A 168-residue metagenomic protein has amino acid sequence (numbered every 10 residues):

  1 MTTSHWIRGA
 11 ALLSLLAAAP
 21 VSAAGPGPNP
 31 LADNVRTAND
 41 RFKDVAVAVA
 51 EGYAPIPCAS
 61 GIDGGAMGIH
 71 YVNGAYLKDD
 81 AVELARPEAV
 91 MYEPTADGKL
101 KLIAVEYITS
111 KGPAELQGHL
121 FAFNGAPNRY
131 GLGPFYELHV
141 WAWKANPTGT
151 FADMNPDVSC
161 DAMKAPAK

Functional and structural regions predicted by a protein language model:
T2-A10: Bacterial N-terminal signal peptides that target proteins for export
A10-A18: Bacterial N-terminal signal peptides
A19-A23: Sec/Tat signal peptide C-region and signal peptidase I cleavage site
A24-K168: Primary mode marks residue(s) on the alpha4-beta5-alpha5 output face of response regulator receiver
